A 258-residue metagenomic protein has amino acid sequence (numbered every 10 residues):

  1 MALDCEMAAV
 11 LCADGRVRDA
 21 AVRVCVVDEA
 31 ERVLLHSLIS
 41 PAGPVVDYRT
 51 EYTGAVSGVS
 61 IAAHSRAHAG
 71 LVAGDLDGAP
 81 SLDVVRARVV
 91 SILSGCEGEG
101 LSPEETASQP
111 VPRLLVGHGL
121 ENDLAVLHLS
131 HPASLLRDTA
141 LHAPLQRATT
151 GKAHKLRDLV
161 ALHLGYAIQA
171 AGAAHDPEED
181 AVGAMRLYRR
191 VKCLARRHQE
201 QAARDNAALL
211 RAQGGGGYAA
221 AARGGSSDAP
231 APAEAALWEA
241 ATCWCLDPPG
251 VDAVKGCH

Functional and structural regions predicted by a protein language model:
M1-A20: Entry/capping segment at the start of metal-dependent catalytic domains with acidic active-site entry clusters
V17-A21, D28-E99, P103-H258: Metal-dependent phosphoesterase core characteristic of DEDDh/y 3'-5' exonuclease domains
